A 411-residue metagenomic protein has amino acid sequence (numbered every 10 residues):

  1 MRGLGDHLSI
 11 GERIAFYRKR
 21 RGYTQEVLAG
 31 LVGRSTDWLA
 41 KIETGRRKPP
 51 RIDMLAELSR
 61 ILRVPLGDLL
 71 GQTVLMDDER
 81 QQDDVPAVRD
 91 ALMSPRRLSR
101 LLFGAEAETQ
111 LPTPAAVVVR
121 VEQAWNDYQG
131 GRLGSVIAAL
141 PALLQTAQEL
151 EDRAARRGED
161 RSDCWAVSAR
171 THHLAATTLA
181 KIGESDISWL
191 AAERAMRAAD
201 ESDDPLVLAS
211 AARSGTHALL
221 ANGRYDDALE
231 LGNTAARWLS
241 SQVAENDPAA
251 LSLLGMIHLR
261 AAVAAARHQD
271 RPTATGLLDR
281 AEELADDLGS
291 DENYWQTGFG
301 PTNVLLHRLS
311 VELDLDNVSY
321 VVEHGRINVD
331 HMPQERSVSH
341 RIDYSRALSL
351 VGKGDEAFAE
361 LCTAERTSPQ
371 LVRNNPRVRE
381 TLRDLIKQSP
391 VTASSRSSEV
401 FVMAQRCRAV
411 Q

Functional and structural regions predicted by a protein language model:
M1-R21: A short, Lys/Arg-rich alpha-helix, primarily the initiator
R2-D6, T109-Q411: Conserved binding/catalytic microenvironments
G22-I42: Short alpha-helical DNA-recognition segment
G33, D53-D68: DNA major-groove recognition helix of helix-turn-helix/homeodomain DNA-binding modules
R63-D78, V304: Short C-terminal boundary/hinge segments that cap the last helix of small helical domains
G71-S99: Short, charged recognition helix plus adjacent turn of helix-turn-helix-like nucleic-acid-binding domains
